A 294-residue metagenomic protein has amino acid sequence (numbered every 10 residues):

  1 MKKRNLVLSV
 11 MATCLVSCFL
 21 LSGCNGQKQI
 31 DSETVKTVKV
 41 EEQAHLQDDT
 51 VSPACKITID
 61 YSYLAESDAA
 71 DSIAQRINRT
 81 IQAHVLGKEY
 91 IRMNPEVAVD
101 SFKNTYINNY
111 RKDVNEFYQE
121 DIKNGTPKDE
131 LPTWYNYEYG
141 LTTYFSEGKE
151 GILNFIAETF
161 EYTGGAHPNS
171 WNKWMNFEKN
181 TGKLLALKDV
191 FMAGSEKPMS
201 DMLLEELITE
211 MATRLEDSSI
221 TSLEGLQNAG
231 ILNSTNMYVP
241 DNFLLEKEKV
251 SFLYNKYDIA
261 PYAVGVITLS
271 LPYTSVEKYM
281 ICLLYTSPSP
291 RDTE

Functional and structural regions predicted by a protein language model:
K2-M11: Bacterial N-terminal signal peptides that target proteins for export
M11-F19: Bacterial N-terminal signal peptides
L21-G23: C-terminal motif of bacterial Sec signal peptides marking the signal peptidase cleavage site
N25-Q27: Bacterial signal peptide processing site
E42-K149, E158, V276-L284: Active-site acidic/histidine clusters and adjacent loop/turn architecture that either coordinate catalytic ions
L141-P168, V250-L253: Exposed beta-strand-loop-beta-strand "reactive/processing" segments of non-cytosolic proteins
N172-Q227: Short helix-loop boundary/capping segments
Y285-E294: Single conserved hydrophobic/aromatic residue that forms the stacking wall/gate of nucleotide- or nucleobase-binding
